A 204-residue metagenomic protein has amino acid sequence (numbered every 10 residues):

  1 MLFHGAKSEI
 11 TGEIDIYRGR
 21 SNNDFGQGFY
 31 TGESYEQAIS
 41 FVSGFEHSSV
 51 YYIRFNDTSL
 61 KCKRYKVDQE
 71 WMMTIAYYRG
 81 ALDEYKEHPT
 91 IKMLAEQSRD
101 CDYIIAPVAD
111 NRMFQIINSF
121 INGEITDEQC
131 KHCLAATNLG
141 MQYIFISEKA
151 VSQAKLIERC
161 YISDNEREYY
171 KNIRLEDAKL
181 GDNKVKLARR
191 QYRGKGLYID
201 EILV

Functional and structural regions predicted by a protein language model:
M1-D24, S43, F55, G196-V204: ADP-ribose/NAD+-binding catalytic cleft of ART/PARP-like enzymes
M1-H4, V50-Y52, Q142-F145: Ordered hydrophobic segments in well-structured contexts
K7-E9, Y35, K149: A broadly conserved detector of short glycine/acidic/proline-rich loop/turn motifs that flank catalytic sites and bind
E9-E13, S59-K63, Q115, V151-K155: Short, surface-exposed beta-strand/loop "edge" segments at domain boundaries and coil↔beta transitions
I16-Q27, E33-A95: ADP-ribosyltransferase catalytic core
D68-W71, A106, D110, A150 (+1 more regions): Intrinsic-disorder-associated interaction segments
D83-K131: Internal, conserved structured core segments that host functional sites
S119, G123-V204: Glycine-rich, aromatic-bearing surface loops/beta-hairpins
